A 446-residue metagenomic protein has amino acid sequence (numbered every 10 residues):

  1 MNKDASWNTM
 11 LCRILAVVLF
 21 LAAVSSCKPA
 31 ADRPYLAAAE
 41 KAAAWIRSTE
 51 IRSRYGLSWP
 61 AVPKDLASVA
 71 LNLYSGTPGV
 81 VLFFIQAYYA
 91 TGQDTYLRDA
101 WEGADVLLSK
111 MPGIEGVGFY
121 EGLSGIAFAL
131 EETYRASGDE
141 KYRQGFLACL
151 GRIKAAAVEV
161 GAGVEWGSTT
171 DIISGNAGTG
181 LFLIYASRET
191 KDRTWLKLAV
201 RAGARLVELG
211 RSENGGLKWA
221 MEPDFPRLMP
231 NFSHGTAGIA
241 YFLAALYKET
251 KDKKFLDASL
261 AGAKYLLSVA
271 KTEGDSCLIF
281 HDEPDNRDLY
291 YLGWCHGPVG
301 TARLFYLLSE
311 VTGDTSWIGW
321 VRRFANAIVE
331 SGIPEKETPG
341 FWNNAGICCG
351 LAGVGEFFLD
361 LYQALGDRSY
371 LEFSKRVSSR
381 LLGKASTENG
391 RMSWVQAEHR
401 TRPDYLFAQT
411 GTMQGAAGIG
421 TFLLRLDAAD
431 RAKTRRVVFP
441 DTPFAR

Functional and structural regions predicted by a protein language model:
M1-N2, P29: Exposed, low-complexity/repetitive linear segments and helix-based recognition motifs, biased toward charged/polar
N2-L15: Bacterial N-terminal signal peptides that target proteins for export
I14, V18-L21, S378: A structural signal for the main folded, soluble domain(s) of proteins
L19-A31: Bacterial Sec-dependent signal peptides at the C-terminal "C-region" and cleavage site
K28-R446: Glycan-recognition and catalytic cores of secretory/periplasmic carbohydrate-active enzymes
